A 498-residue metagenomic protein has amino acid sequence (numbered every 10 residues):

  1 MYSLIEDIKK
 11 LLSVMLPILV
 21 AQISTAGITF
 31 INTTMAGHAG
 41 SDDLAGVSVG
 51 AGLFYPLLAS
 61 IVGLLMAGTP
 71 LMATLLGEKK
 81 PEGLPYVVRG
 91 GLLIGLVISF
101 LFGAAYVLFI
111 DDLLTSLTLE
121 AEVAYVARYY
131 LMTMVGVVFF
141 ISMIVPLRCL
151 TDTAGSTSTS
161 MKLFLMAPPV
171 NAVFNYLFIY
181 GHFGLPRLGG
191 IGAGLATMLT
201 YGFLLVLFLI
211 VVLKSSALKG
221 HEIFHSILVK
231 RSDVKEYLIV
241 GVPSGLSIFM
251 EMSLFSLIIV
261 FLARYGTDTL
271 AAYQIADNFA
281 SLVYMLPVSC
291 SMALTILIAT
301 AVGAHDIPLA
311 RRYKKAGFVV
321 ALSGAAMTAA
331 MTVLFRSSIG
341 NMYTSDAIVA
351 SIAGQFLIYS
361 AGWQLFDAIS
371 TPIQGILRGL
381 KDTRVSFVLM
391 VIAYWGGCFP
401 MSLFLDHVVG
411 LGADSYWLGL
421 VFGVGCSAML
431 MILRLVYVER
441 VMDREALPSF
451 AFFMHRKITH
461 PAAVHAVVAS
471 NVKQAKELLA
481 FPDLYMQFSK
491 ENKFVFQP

Functional and structural regions predicted by a protein language model:
M1-I18, M72-F139, L185-V242, I298-W363 (+2 more regions): Short alpha-helical transmembrane segments in multi-pass integral membrane proteins
E6-T34, H38-A39, G52-L71, L96-G103 (+6 more regions): N-terminal transmembrane alpha-helices
S13-T29, T133, A167, T200-L204 (+4 more regions): Transmembrane helical elements of multi-pass membrane transporters/channels
V20, S24, I28, L57-I61 (+13 more regions): Residue-level hotspots within pore-lining transmembrane alpha-helices of multi-pass secondary transporters
I23, G27-A45, L114-A121, L177-L188 (+4 more regions): Helix-terminus/linker motif at the lipid-water interface of multi-pass membrane proteins
L44-A104, I141-S160, I259, L270-R336 (+2 more regions): Small-residue-rich hydrophobic transmembrane alpha-helices
L65, M134-D152, S160-N171, A193-F208 (+5 more regions): Short runs within selected transmembrane alpha-helices of multi-pass transporters and secretion channels
Y106, C149, N175, I179 (+8 more regions): Structural signal for membrane-spanning alpha-helices in multi-pass inner-membrane proteins, emphasizing helix cores
